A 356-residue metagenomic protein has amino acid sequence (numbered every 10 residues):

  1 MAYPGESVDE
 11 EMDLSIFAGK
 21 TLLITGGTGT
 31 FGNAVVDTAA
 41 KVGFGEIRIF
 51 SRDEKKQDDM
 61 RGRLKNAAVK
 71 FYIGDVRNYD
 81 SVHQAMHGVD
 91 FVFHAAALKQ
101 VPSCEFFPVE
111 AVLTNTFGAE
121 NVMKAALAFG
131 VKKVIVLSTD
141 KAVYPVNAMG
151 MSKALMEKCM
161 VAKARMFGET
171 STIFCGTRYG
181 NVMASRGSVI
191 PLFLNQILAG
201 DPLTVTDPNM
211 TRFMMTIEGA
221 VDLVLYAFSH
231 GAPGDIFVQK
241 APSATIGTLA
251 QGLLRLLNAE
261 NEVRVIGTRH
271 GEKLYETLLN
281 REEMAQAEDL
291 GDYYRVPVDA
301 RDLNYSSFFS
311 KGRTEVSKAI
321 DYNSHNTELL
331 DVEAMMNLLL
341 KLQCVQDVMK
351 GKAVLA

Functional and structural regions predicted by a protein language model:
G5-S7, M12-I16, K158, A162-A356: Strand-loop microenvironment adjacent to phosphate/nucleotide-handling motifs in alpha/beta enzyme folds
K20-V42: N-terminal Rossmann NAD(P)H-binding glycine-rich loop of SDR-like oxidoreductase domains
T25, M86-A95, V136: Rossmann-fold scaffold of SDR-type NAD(P)-dependent oxidoreductases
F44-K56: Conserved glycine-rich Rossmann-like NAD(P)H-binding loop of the short-chain dehydrogenase/reductase
S51, Y72-I73, L113, D207 (+1 more regions): Conserved residues in the N-terminal Rossmann fold of short-chain dehydrogenase/reductase
K70-F91: Conserved Rossmann-fold cofactor-binding substructure of NAD(P)-dependent oxidoreductases
F71, A111, F174-T177: Hydrophobic/aromatic anchor residues within beta-strands of the central parallel beta-sheet of Rossmann-like
H94, L98-A154, A162: Conserved Rossmann-fold NAD(P)-dependent oxidoreductase catalytic core, especially the SDR/UDP-sugar
